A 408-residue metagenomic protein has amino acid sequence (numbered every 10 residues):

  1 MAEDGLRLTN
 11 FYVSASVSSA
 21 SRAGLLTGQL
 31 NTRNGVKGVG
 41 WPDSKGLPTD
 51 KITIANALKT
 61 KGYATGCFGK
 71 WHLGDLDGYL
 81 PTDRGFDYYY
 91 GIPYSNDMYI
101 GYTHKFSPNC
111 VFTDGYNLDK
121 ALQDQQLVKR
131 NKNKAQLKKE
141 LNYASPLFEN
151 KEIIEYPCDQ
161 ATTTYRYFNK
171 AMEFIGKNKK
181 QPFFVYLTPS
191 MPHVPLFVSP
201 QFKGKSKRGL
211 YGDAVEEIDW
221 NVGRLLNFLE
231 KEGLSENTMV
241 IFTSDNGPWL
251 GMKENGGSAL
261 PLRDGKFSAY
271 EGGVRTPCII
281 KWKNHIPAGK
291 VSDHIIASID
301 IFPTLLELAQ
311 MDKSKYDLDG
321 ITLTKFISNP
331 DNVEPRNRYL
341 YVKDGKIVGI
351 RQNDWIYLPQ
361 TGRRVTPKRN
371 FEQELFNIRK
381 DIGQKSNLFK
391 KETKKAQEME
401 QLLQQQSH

Functional and structural regions predicted by a protein language model:
M1-E374, I378, I382-H408: Formylglycine-dependent sulfatase
